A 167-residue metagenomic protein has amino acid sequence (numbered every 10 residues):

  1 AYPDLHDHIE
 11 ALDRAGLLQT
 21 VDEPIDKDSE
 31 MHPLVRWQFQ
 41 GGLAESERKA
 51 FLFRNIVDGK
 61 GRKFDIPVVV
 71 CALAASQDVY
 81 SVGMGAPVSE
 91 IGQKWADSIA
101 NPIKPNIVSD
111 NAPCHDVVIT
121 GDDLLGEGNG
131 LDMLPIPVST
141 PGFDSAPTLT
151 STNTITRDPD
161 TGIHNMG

Functional and structural regions predicted by a protein language model:
A1-G167: Extended, highly charged
